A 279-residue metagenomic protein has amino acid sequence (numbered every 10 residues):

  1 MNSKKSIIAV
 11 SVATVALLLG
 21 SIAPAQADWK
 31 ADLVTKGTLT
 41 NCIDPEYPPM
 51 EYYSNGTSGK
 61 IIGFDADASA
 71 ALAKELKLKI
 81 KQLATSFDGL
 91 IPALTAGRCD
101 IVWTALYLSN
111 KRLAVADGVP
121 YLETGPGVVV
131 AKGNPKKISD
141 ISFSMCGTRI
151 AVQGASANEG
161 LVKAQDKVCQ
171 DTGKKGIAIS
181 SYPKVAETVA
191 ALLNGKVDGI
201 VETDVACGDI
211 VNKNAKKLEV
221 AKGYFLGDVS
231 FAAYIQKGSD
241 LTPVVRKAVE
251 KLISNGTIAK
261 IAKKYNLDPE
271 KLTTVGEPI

Functional and structural regions predicted by a protein language model:
A27-A105, K264: Extracytoplasmic small-molecule ligand-binding "clamshell" domains of the periplasmic binding protein/Venus flytrap
D28-A31, A157-I177, E219-V220, E250-I279: Ligand-binding clefts/hinges and TM-proximal coupling segments of bilobed small-molecule sensing domains
K30, K60-D65, R112-T124, E219-Y224 (+1 more regions): A structural signal for short loop-to-beta-strand junctions that line the ligand-binding cleft of periplasmic/secreted
I43-P48, G59-K74, L106, G127-K184 (+1 more regions): Bilobed "Venus flytrap"/periplasmic-binding protein-like clamshell domains and structurally analogous long
P45, E123-V130, N212-E250, D268-I279: Periplasmic-binding protein-like
A66-E75, N134, G147-R149, G154-S156 (+1 more regions): Extended ligand-binding regions for polar small-molecule ligands
A70, K79-F143: Acidic, polar ligand-binding/catalytic clefts
D88-G89, A105-A114, K163-A164, L193 (+1 more regions): A ligand-binding cleft/hinge motif common to bilobed small-molecule-binding domains
